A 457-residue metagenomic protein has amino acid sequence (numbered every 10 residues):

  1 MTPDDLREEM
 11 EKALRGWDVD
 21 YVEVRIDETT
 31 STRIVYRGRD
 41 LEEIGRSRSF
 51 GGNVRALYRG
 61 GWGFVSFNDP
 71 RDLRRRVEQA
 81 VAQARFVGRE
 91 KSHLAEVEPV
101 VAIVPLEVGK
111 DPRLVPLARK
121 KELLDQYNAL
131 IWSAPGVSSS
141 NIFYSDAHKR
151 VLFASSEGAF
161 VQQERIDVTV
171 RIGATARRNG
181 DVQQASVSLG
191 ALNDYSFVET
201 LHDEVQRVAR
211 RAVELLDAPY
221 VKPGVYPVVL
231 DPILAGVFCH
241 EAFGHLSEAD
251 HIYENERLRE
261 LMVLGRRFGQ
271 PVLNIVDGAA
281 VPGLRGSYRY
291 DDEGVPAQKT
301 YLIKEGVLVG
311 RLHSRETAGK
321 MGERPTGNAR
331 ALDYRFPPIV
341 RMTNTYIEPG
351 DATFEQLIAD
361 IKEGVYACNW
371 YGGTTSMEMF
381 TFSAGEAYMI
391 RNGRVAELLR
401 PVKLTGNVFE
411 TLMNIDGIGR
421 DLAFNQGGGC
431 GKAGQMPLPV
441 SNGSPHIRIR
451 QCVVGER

Functional and structural regions predicted by a protein language model:
M1-R457: N-terminal small-residue-enriched
